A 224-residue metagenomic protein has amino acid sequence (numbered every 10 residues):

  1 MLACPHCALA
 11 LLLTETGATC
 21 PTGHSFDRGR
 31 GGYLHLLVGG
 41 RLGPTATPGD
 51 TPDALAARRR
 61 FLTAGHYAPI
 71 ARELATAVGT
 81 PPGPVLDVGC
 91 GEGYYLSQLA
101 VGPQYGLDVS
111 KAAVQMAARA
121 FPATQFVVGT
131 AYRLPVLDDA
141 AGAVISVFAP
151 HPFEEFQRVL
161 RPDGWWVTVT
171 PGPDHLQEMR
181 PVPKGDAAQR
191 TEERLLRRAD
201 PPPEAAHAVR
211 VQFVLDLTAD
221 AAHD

Functional and structural regions predicted by a protein language model:
M1-T47: N-terminal auxiliary segments of SAM/dcSAM-dependent transferases
G43-P44, P48-I70: Class I SAM-dependent methyltransferase Rossmann-like catalytic core, especially the SAM/SAH-binding loop
P81-G91: Conserved class I S-adenosyl-L-methionine
E92-G102: Conserved SAM-binding loop of SAM-dependent methyltransferases across substrates and taxa, primarily the Class I
D108-A112: Conserved SAM/SAH-binding beta-strand->alpha-helix loop
F153-W165: A short glycine-rich, Lys/Arg-flanked "PGG" loop and its adjoining helix->strand segment in the class I
W165-R197: Conserved class I S-adenosyl-L-methionine
F213-D224: C-terminal helical/coil "lid" or tail adjacent to the Rossmann-like core of SAM-dependent
